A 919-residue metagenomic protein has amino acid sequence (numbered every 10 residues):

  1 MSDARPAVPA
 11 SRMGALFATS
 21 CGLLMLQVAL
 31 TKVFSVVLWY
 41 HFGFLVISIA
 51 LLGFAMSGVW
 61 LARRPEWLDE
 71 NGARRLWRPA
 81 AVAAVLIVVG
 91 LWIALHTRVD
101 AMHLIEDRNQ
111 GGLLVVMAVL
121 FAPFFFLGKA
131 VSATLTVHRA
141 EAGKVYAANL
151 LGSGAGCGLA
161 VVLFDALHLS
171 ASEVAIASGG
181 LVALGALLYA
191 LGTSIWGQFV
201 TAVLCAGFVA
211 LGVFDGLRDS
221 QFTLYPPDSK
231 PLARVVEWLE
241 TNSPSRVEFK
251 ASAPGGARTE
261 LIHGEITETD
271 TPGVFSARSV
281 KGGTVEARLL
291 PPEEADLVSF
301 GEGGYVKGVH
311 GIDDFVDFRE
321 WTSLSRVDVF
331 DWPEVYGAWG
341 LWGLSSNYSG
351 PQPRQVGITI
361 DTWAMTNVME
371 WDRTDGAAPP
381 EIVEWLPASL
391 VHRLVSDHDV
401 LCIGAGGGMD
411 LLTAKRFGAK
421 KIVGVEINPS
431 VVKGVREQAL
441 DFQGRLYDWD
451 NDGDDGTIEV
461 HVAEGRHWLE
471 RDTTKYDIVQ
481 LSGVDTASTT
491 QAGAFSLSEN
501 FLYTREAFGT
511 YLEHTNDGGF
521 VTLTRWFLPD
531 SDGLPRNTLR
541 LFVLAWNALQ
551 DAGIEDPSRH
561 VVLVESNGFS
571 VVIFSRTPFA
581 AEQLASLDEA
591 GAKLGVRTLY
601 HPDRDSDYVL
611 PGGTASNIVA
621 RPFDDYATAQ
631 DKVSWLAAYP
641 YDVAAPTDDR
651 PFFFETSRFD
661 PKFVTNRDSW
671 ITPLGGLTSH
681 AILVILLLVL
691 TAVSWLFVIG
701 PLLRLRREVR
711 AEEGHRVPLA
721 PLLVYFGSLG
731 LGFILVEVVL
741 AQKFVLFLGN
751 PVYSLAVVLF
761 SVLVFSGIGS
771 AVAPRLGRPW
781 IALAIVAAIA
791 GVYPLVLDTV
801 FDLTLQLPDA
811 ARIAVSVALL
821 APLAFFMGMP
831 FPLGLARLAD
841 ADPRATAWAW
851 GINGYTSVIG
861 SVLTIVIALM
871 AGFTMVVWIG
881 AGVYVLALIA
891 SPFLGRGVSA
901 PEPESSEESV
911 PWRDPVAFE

Functional and structural regions predicted by a protein language model:
M1-W363, N367-V383, P387-A388, R393-E919: Alpha-helical transmembrane segments of multi-pass membrane proteins
